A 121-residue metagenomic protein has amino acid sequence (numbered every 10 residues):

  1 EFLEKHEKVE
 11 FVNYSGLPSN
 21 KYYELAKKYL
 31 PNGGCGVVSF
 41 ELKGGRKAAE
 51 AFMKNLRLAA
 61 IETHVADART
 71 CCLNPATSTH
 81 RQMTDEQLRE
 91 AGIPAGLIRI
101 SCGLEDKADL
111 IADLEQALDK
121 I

Functional and structural regions predicted by a protein language model:
E1-R69, M83-R89: Conserved small-domain helix->loop->beta segment predominantly found in fold-type I
K54, T70-I121: PLP-dependent enzyme catalytic core of the Aspartate aminotransferase-like
